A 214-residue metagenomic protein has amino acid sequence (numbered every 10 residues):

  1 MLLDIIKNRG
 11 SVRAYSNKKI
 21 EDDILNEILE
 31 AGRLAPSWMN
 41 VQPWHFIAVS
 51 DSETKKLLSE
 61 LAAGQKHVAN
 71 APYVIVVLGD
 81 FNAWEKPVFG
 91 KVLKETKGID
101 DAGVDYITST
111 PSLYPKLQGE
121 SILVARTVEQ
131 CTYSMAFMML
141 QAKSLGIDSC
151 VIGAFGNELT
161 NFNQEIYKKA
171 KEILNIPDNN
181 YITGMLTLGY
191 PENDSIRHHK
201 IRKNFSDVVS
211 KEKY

Functional and structural regions predicted by a protein language model:
M1-Y214: Acidic, surface-exposed loops and disordered segments
